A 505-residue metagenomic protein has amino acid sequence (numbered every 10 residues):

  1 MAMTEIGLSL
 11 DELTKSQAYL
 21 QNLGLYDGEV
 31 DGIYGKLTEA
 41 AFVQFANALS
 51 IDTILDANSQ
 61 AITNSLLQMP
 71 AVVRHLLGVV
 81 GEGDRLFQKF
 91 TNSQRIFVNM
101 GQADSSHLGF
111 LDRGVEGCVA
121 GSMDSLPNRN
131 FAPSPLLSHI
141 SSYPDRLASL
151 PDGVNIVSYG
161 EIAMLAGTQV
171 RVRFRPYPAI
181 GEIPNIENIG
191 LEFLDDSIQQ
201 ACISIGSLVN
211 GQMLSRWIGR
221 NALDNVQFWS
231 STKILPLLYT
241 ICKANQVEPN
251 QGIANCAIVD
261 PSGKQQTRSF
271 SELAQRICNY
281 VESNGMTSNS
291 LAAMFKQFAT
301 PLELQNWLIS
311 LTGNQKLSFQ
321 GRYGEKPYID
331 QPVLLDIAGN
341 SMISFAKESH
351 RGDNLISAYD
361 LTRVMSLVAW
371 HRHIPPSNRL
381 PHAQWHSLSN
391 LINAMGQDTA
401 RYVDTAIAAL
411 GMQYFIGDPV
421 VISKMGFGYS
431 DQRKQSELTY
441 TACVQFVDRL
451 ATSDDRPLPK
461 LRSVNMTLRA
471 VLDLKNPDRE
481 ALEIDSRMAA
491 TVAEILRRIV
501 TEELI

Functional and structural regions predicted by a protein language model:
M1-N92: Cell-envelope/ECM-targeting effectors and their regulatory/trafficking segments
A2-G7, D27-G32, I51, G219-Q227 (+5 more regions): Second-shell loop/turn segments in exported
E12, S16, Y34, T38-A41 (+12 more regions): Stable alpha-helical elements in mature extracytoplasmic
G28-I33, T53-A57, C202, P249-I258 (+3 more regions): Surface-exposed patches in mature extracellular/periplasmic domains of secreted proteins
G83-N185, D353, T362-I505: Structured C-terminal helix/loop/strand segments within mature extracytoplasmic catalytic/sensor domains
L150-G190, S262-T362, S366-H371: Active-site-adjacent helix/loop patches that line small-molecule binding or acyl-intermediate pockets
L194-N225, I241, N245: Short, conserved catalytic-motif segment at the N-terminal edge
V226-N255: Active-site SXXK
